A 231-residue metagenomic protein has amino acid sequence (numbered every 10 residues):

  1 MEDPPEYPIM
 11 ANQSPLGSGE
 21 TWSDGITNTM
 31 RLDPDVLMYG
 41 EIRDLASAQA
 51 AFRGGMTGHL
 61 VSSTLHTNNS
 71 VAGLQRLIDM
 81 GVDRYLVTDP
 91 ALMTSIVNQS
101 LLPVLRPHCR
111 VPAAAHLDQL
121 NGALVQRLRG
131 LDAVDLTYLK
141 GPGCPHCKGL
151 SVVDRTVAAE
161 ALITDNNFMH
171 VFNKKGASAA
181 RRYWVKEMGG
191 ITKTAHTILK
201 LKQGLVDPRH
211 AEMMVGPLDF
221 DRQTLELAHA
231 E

Functional and structural regions predicted by a protein language model:
M1-E231: Short, flexible helix-loop junctions that flank or precede catalytic/ligand sites
